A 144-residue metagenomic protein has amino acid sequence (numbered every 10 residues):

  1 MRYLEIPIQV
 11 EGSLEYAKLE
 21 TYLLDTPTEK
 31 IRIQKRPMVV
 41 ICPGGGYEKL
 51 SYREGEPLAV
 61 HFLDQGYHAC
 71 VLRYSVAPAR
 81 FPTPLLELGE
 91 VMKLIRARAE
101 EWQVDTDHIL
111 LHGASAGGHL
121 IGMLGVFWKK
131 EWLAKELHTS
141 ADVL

Functional and structural regions predicted by a protein language model:
M1-R36, F81: N-terminal cap/lid segment of alpha/beta-hydrolase-fold proteins
I33, S51-C70: Short amphipathic alpha-helix adjacent to the substrate-entry channel of hydrolases
K35-G44: Short beta-strand element of the alpha/beta-hydrolase
M38, L63-R73, L110: A fold-wide structural signal in alpha/beta-hydrolase
C42-P43, L72-S75, A114, L124: Active-site-proximal beta-strand/loop segments in catalytic clefts of secreted hydrolases
L50-Y52, L72-H108: Catalytic nucleophile-loop/oxyanion-hole region of alpha/beta-hydrolase and closely related hydrolase-like folds
E56-A59, L88, F127-K130: Glycine-rich, phosphate-binding/catalytic loops in enzymes
K93-L144: Primarily recognizes the serine-hydrolase "nucleophile elbow" in alpha/beta-hydrolase and SGNH/GDSL folds
